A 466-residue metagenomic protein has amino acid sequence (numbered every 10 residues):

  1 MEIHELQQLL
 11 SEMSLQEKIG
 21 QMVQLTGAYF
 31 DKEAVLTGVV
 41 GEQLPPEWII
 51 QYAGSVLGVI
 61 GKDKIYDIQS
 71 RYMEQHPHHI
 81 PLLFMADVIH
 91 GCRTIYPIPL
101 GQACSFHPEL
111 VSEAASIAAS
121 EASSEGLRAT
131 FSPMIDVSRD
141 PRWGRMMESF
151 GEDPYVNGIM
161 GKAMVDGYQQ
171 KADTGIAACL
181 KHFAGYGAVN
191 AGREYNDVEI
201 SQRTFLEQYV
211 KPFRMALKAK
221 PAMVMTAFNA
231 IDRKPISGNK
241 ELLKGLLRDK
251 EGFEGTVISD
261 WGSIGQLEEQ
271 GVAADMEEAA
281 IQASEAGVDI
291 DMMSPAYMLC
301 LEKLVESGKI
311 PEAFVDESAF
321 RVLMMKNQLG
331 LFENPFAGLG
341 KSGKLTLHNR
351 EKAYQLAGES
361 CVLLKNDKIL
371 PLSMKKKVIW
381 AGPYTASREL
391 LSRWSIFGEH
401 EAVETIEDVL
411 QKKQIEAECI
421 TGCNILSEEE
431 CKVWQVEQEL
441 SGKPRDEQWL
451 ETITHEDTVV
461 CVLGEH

Functional and structural regions predicted by a protein language model:
M1-H466: Glycoside hydrolase catalytic-domain context in secreted enzymes
